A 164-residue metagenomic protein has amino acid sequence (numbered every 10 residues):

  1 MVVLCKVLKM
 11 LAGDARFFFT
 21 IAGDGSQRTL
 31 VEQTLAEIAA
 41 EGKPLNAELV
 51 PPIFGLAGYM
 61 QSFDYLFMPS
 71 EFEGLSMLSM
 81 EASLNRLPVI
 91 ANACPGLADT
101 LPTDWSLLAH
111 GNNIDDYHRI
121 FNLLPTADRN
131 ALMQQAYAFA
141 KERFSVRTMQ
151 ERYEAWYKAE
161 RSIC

Functional and structural regions predicted by a protein language model:
M1-M10, S26-T29: A conserved mid-protein helix/loop that constitutes part of the nucleotide-sugar donor-binding site
E32-P52: Nucleotide-activated donor-binding/catalytic signature segment of Leloir-type glycosyltransferases, i.e., the conserved
P52-I53, G58-F63: Short alpha-helical donor nucleotide-sugar binding micro-motif in glycosyltransferases
E71: Aromatic "clamp/platform" in nucleotide-sugar-dependent glycosyltransferases that forms part of the donor/acceptor
S76-S79, L97: Short glycine/serine-rich donor-binding loops of glycosyltransferases
P88-A91: Short hydrophobic beta-strand element within catalytic cores of glycosyltransferases and related nucleotide-activated
T103-D115, N122-A127: Conserved acidic donor-binding segment of nucleotide-sugar-dependent glycosyltransferases
N130-K158: A charged, aromatic-enriched C-terminal amphipathic alpha-helix characteristic of glycosyltransferases across folds
